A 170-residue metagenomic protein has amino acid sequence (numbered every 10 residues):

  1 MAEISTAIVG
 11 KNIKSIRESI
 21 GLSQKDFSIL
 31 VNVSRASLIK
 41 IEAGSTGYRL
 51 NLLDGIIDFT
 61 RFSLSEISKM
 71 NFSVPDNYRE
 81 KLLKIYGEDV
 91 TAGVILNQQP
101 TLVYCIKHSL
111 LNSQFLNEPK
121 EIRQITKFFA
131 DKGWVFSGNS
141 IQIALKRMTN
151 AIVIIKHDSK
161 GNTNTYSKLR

Functional and structural regions predicted by a protein language model:
M1-E18: A short, Lys/Arg-rich alpha-helix, primarily the initiator
G21-K40: Short alpha-helical DNA-recognition segment
R49-E66: DNA major-groove recognition helix of helix-turn-helix/homeodomain DNA-binding modules
K69-Q98: Short, charged recognition helix plus adjacent turn of helix-turn-helix-like nucleic-acid-binding domains
V90-P119, L145-A151: Positively charged, polyanion-binding regions of nucleic-acid-associated proteins
L116-F129: Short acidic, hydrophobic short linear motifs in intrinsically disordered regions
T149-S159: A short, conserved structural fragment
D158-R170: Short, cationic-aromatic polyanion-contact patches
